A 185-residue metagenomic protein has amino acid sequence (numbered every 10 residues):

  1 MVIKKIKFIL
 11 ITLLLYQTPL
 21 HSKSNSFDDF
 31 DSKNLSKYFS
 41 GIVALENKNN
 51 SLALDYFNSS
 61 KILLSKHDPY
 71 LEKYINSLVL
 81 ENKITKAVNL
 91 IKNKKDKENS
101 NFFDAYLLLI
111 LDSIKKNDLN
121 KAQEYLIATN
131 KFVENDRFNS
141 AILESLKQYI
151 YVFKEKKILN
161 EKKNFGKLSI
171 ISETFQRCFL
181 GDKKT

Functional and structural regions predicted by a protein language model:
K4-I11: Sec-dependent signal peptide recognition, specifically the positively charged N-region followed immediately by
T12-L20: Hydrophobic h-region of N-terminal signal peptides that target proteins for export in Gram-negative bacteria
L20-Y74, N101: N-terminal leader/linker segments that initiate helical-solenoid repeat arrays
F30-K37, L64-L71, E98-L107, K121 (+3 more regions): Generic helix N-cap/helix-start motif at coil->alpha-helix transitions
V43, S77, D112, I150-Y151 (+1 more regions): Residue-level signature for tetratricopeptide repeat
N47, E81, K116, K154 (+1 more regions): Structural motif corresponding to the intra-repeat A-B loop/turn of tetratricopeptide repeats
L54, N58, I84-K97, N120-F132 (+2 more regions): Alpha-helical repeat scaffolds
H67-L111: Mid-chain, structured segments of secreted extracytoplasmic proteins
